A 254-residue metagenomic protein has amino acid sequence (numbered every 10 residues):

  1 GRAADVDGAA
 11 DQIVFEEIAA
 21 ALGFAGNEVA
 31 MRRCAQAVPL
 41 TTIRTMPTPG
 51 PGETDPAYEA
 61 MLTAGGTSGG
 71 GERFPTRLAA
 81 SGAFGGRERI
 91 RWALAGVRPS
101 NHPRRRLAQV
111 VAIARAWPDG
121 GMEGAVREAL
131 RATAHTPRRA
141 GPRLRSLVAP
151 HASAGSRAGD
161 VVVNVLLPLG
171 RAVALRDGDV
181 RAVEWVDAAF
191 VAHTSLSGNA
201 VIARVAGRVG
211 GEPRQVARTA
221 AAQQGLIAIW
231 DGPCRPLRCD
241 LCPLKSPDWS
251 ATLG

Functional and structural regions predicted by a protein language model:
G1-Q223: Hydrophobic, aromatic-lined core segments that form the binding pocket/scaffold for planar heteroaromatic ligands
R208-G254: Acidic, carboxylate-rich catalytic segments that either coordinate divalent cations
